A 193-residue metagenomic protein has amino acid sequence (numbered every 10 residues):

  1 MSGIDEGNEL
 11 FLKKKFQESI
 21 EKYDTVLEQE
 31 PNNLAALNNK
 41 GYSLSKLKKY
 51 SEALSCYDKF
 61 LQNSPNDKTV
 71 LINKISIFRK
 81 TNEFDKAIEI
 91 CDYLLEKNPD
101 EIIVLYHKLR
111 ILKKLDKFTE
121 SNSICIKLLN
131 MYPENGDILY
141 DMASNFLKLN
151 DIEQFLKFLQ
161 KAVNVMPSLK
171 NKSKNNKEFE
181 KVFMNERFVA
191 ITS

Functional and structural regions predicted by a protein language model:
M1, A35, T69, I103 (+2 more regions): Start-of-helix register in tetratricopeptide repeats
T25-V26, K59-F60, Y93-L94, K127-L128 (+1 more regions): Canonical positions in the second alpha-helix
N39, N73, H107, D141 (+1 more regions): Canonical tetratricopeptide repeat
